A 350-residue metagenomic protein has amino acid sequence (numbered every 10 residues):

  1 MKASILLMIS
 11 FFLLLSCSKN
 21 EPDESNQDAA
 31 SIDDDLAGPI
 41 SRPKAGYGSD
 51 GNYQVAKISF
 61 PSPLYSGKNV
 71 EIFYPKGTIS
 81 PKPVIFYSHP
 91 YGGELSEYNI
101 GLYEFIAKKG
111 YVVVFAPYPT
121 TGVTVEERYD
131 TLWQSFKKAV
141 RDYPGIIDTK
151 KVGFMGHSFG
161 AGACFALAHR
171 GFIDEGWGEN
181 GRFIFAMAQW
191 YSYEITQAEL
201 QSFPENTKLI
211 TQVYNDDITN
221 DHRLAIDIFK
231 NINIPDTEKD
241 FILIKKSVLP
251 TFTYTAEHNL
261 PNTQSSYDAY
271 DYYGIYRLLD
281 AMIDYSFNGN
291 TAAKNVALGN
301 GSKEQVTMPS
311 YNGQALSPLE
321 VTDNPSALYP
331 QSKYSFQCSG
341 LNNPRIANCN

Functional and structural regions predicted by a protein language model:
L14-A37: Bacterial Sec-dependent N-terminal signal peptides
A30-S80: N-terminal cap/lid segment of alpha/beta-hydrolase-fold proteins
G77-S80, E127-G162, R170: Gly/Ser-rich "nucleophile elbow"/oxyanion-hole loop immediately N-terminal to the catalytic nucleophile in hydrolases
P81-P90: Short beta-strand element of the alpha/beta-hydrolase
L95, A116-F136, Y143, L200: Catalytic nucleophile-loop/oxyanion-hole region of alpha/beta-hydrolase and closely related hydrolase-like folds
S96-F115: Short amphipathic alpha-helix adjacent to the substrate-entry channel of hydrolases
W177-L249: The feature captures the conserved acid-bearing segment of alpha/beta-hydrolase catalytic domains
H222-N350: C-terminal catalytic-base region of ester-bond hydrolases, centering on the histidine of the charge-relay
